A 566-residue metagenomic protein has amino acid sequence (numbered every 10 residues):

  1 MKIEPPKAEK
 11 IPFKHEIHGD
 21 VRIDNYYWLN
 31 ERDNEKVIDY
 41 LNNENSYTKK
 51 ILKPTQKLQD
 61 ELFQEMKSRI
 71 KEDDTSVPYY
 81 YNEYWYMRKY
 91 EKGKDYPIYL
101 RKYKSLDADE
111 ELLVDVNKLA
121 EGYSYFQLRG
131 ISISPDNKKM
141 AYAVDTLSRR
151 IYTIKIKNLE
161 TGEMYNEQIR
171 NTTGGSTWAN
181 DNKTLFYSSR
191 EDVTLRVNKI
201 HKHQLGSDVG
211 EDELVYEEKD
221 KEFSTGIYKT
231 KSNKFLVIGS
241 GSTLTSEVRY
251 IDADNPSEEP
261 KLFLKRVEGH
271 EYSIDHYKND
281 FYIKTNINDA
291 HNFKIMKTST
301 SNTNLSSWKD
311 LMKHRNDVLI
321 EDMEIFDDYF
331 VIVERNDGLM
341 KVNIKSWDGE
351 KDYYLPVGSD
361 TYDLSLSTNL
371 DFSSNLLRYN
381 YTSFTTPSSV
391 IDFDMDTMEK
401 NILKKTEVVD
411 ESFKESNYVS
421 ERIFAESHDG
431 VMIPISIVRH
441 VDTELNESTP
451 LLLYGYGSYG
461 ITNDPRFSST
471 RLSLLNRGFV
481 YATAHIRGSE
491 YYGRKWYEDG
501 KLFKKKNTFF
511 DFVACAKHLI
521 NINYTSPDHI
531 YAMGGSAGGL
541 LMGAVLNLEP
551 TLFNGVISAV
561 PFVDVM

Functional and structural regions predicted by a protein language model:
M1-L376, N380-S388, D392-T397, S468: Beta-propeller folds
K7, S76-Y79, E83-Y84, L364-M566: Serine-hydrolase catalytic core recognition
